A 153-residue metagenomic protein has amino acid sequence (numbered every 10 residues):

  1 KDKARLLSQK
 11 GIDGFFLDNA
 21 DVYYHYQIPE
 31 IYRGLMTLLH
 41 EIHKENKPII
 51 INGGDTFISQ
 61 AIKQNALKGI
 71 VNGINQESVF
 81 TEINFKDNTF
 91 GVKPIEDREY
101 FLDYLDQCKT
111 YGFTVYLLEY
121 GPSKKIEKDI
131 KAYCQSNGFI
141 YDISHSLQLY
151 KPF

Functional and structural regions predicted by a protein language model:
K1-F153: Glycan-processing catalytic domains of CAZymes
